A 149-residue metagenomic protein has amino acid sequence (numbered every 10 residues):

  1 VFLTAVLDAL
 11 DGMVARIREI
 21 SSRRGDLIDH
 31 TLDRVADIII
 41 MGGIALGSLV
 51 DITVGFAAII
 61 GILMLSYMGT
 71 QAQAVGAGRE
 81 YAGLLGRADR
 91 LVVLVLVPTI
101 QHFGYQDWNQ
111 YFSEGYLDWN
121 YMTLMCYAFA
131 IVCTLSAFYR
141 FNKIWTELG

Functional and structural regions predicted by a protein language model:
V1-M13: Alpha-helical membrane segments and adjacent membrane-interface helices in multi-pass membrane proteins
V1-T4, S22, D26, G55 (+2 more regions): A generic hydrophobic-helix recognition signal that picks specific residues within alpha-helical hydrophobic
L3-V6, I28-L32, I60, A88: Hydrophobic residues within alpha-helical transmembrane segments of multi-pass solute transporters/permease subunits
T4, A15, L32-I40: Charged, low-complexity, helix/coiled-coil-prone segments
V6, R23, L27, R34-D37 (+1 more regions): Residue-level recognition of specific faces of alpha-helices
D11, A15, E19-D33, R79-L85: Juxtamembrane helix-capping/reentrant segments at transmembrane boundaries
R34-G149: A feature for the membrane-embedded catalytic helix bundles of lipid/isoprenoid biosynthetic enzymes
